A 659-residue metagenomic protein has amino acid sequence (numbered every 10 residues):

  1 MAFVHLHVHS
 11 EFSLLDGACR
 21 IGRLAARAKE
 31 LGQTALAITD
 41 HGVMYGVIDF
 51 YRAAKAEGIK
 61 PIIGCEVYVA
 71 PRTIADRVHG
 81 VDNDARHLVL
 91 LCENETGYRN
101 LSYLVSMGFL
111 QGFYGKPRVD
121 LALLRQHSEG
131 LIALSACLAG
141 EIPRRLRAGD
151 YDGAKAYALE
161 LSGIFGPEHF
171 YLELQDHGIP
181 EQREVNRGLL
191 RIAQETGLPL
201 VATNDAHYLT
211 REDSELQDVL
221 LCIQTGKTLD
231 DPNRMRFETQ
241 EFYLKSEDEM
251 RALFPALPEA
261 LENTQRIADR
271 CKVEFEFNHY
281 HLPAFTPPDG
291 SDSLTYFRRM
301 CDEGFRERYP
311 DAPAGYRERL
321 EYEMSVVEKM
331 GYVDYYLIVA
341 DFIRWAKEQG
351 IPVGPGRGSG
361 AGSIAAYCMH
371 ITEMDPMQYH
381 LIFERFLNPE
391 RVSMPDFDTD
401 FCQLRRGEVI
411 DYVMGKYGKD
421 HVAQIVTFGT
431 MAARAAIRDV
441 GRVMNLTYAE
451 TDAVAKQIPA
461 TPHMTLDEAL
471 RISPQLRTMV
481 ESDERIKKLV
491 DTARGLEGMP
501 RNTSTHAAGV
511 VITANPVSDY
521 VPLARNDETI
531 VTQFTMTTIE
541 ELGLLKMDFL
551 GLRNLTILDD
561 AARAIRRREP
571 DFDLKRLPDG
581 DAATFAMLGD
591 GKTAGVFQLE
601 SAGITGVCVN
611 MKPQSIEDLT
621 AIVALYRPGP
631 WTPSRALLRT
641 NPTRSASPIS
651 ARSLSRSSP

Functional and structural regions predicted by a protein language model:
M1-P659: Alpha-helical scaffold/interaction cores of sigma-54-like transcription cofactors and many family A DNA polymerases
